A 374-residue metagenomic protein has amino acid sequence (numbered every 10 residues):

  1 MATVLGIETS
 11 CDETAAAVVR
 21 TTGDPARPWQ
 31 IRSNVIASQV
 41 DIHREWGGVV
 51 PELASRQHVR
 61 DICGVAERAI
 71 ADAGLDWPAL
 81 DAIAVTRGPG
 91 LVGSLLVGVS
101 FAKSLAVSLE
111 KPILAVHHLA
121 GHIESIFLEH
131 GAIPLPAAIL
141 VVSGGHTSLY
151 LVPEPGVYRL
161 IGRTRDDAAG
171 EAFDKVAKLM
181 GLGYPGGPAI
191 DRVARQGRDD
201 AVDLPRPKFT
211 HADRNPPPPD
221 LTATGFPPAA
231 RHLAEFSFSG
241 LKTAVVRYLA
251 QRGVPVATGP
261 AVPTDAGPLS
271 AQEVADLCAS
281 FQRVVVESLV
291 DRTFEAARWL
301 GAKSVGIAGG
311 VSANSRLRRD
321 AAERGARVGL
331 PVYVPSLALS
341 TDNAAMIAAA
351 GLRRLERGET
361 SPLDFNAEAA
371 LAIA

Functional and structural regions predicted by a protein language model:
M1-A374: Acidic, glycine-enriched active-site microenvironments
